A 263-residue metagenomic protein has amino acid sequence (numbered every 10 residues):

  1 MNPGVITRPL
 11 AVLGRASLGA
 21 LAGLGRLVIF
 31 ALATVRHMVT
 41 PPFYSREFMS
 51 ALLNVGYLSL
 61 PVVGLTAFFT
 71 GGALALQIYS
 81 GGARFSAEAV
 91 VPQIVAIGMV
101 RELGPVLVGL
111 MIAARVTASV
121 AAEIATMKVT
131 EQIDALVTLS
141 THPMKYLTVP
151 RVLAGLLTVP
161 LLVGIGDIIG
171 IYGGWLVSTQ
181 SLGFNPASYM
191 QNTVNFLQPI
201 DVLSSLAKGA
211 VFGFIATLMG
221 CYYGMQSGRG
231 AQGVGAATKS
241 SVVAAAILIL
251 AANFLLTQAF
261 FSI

Functional and structural regions predicted by a protein language model:
N2-R46, Y223-G228: Short, membrane-interfacial amphipathic segments enriched in basic
A51-L107: Active-site cofactor/substrate anionic-group-binding motifs, chiefly glycine- and Lys/Arg-rich phosphate-binding loops
G56, L60, G64, L103 (+5 more regions): Selective transmembrane-helix segments that form parts of the transport pathway or gating/packing helices in multipass
F68, G72, L110, A114-R115 (+5 more regions): Hydrophobic positions within alpha-helical transmembrane segments of bacterial inner-membrane proteins
Q77-V100, I165-A210, F214, L218-S240 (+1 more regions): Membrane-interfacial helix-loop-helix connectors in multipass membrane proteins
V91-D134, M219: Hydrophobic alpha-helical transmembrane segments of multi-pass membrane transport proteins
I124-V149, A231-V234: Short cytoplasmic-facing helical segments at TM-TM junctions of multi-pass membrane proteins
V234, S240-T257: Final/C-terminal transmembrane alpha-helix of multipass membrane proteins
